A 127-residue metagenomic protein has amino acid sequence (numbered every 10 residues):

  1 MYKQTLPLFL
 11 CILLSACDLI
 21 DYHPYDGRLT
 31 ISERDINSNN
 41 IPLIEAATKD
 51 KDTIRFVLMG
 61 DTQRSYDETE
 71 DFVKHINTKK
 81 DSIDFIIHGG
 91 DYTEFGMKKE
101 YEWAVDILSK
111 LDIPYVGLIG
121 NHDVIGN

Functional and structural regions predicted by a protein language model:
Y2-L8: Sec-dependent signal peptide recognition, specifically the positively charged N-region followed immediately by
K3, N77, F85-H88, L108 (+2 more regions): Solvent-exposed, well-ordered amphipathic alpha-helical segments that flank/support binding or catalytic loops
L13-A16: C-terminal motif of bacterial Sec signal peptides marking the signal peptidase cleavage site
D18-W103: N-terminal active-site segment of His-dependent metallophosphoesterases
D35-N40, K98-N127: Extended active-site neighborhood of metal-dependent phosphoesterases/phosphodiesterases
